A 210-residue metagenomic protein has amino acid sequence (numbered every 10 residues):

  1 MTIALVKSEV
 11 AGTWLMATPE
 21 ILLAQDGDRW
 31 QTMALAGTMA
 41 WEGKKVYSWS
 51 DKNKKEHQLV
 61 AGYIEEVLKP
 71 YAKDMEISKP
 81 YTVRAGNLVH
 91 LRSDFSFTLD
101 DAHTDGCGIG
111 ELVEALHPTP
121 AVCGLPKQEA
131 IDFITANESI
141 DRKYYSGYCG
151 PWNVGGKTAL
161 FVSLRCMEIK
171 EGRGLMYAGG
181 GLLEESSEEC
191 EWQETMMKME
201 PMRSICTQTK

Functional and structural regions predicted by a protein language model:
M1-L59, G156-G179: An anion-binding catalytic pocket shared by soluble metabolic enzymes
I3-S8, K79, K127, Y145-S146: Short coil/turn segments at secondary-structure boundaries
I21, G37, P70, H90 (+4 more regions): Residue-level detector of solvent-exposed, low-hydrophobicity positions
Q31-T135, T207: Contiguous alpha-helical scaffold segments within structured protein domains that host functional hotspots
T98-K210: Conserved hydrophobic core element of enzyme catalytic domains
